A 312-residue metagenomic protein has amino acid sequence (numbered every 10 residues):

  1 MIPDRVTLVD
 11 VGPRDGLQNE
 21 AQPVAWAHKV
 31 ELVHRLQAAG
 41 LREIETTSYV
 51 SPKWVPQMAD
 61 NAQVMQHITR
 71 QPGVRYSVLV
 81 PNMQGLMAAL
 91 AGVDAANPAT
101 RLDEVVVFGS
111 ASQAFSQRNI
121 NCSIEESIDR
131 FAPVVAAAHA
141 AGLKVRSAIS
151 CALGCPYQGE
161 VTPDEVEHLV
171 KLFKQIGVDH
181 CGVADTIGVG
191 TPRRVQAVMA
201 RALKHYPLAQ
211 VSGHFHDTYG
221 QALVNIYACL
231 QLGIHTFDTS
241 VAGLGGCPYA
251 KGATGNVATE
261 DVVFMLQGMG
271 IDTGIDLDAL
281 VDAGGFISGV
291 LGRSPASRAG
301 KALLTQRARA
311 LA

Functional and structural regions predicted by a protein language model:
M1-A312: Catalytic cores and adjacent flexible loops of soluble metabolic enzymes that perform enolate/carbanion chemistry on
